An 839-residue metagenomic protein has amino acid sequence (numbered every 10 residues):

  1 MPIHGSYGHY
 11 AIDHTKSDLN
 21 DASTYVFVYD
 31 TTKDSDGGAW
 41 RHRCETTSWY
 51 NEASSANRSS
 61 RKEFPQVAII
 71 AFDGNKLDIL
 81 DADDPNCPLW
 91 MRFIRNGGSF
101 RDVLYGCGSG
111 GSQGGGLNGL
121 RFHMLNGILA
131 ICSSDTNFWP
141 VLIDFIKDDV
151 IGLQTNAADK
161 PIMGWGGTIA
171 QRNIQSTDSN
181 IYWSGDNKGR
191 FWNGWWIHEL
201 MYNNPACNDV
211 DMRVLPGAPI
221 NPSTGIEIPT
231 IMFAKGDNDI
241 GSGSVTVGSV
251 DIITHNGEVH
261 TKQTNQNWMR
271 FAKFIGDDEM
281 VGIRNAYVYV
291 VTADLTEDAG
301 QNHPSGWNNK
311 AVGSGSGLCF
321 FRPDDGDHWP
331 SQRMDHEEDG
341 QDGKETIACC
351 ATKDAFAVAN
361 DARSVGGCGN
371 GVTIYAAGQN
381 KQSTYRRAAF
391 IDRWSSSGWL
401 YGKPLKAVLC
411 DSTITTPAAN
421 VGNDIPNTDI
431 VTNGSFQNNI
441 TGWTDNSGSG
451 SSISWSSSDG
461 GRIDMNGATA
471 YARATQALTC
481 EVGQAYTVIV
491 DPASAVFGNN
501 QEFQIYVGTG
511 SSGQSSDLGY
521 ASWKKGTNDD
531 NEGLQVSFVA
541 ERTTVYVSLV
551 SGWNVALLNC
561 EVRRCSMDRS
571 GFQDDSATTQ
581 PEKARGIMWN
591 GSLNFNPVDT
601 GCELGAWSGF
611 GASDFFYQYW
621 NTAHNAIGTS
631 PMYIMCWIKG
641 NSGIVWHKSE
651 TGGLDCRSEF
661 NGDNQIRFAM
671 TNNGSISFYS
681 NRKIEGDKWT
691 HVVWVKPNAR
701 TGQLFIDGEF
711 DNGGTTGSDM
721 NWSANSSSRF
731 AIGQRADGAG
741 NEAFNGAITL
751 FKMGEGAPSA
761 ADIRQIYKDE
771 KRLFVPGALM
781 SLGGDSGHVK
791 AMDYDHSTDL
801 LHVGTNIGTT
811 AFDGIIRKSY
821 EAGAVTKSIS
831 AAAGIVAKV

Functional and structural regions predicted by a protein language model:
M1-I3, H260, L295-P330, M334-G340 (+7 more regions): Extended recognition patches within non-cytosolic domains
A11-P65, G106-N126, I197-E227, F271-D277 (+3 more regions): Structural signature of eukaryotic scaffold interfaces centered on beta-propeller domains
E258-T264, L518-K525, D707-R729: Short, solvent-exposed beta-strand-to-loop segments that form ligand-recognition rims of beta-rich domains
R386-S570, D574-S608, Y619-N621, G652 (+2 more regions): Extracellular and organelle-lumenal recognition/adhesion modules and their flexible linkers in secreted
V496-N500, L604, F610-A669, T701-G702 (+3 more regions): Extracellular glycan-recognition modules
A521, F668-H691: Short, aromatic/His-centered strand-loop micro-motif at the edge of beta-sheets
V545-G552, T671-S677, N725-T749: Extracellular glycan-interaction patches encoded by glycine-rich segments
K688-Q703: Localized edge beta-strand/strand-to-loop motifs within extracellular or lumenal beta-rich domains
